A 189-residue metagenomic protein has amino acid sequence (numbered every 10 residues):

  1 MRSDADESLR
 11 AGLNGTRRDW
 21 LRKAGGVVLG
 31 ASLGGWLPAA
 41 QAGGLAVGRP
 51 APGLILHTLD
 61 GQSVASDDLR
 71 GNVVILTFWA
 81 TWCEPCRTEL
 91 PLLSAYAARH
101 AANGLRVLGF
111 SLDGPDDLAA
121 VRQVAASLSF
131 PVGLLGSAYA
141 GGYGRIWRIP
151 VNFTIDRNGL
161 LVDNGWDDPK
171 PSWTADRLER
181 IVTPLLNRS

Functional and structural regions predicted by a protein language model:
M1-D19, K23, V28-G30: N-terminal secretory signal peptides
P38-S66: N-terminal "domain-start" segment that seeds a small globular fold
D67-C83: Short active-site neighborhood of thiol/selenol oxidoreductases, capturing the structured segment around
G71, P150, D168-P171: A short acidic/small-residue loop/turn micro-motif
F78-A95: Conserved redox-active cysteine motifs that mediate thiol-disulfide chemistry, especially di-cysteine Cys-X(1-2)-Cys
A98-S137: Conserved segment of the thioredoxin-like fold in thiol-based oxidoreductases
R122-N158: Short, internal strand/loop/helix patches that form the active-site neighborhood or redox-interaction surface
D156-S189: Thiol-/selenol-based redox modules, centered on thioredoxin-like and closely related oxidoreductase domains
